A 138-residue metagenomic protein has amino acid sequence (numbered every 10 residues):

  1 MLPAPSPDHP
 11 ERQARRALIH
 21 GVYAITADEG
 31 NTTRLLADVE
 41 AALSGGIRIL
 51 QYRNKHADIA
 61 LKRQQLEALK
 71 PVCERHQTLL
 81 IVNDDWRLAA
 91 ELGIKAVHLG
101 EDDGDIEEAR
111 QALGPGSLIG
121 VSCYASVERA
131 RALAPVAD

Functional and structural regions predicted by a protein language model:
M1-I106, Q111-S126, A130-D138: Conserved N-terminal beta1-alpha1 strand-loop-helix module at the mouth
